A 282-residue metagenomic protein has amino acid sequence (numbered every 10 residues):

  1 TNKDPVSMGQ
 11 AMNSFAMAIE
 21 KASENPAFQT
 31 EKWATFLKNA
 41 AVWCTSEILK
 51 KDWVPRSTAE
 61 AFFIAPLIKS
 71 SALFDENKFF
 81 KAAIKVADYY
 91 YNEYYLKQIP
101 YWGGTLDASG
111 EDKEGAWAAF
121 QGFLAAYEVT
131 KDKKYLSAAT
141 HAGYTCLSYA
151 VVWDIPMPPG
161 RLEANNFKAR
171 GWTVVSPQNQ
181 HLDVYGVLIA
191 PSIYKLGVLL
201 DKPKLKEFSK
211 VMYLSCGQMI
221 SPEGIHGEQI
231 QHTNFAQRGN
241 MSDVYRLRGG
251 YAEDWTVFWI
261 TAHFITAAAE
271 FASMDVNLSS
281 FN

Functional and structural regions predicted by a protein language model:
T1-N282: Glycan-recognition and catalytic cores of secretory/periplasmic carbohydrate-active enzymes
